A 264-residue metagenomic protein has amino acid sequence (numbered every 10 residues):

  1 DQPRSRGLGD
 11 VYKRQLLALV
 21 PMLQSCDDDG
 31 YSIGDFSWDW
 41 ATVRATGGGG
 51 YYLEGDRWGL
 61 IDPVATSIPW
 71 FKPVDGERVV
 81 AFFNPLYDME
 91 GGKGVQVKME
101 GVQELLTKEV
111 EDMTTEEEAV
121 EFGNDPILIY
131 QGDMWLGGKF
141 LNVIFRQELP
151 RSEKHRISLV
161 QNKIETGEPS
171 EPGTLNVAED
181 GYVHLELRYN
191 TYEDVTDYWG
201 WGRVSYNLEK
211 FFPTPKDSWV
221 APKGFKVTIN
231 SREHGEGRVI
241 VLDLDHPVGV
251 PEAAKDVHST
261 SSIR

Functional and structural regions predicted by a protein language model:
D1-Y12: Single conserved hydrophobic/aromatic residue that forms the stacking wall/gate of nucleotide- or nucleobase-binding
R14-A45: Bacterial Sec-dependent N-terminal signal peptides
W58-K72: Beta-strand/loop nucleic-acid-binding surfaces
F71-K93: Flexible glycine-rich surface loops and low-complexity tracts that mediate binding to linear polymers
M89-E148: Surface-exposed beta-loop interaction hotspot
I129-V195: Short helix-loop boundary/capping segments
Y189-G224: Short, solvent-exposed, Trp/other aromatic-anchored flexible loops in extracytoplasmic proteins
E233-R264: Short beta-strand elements
